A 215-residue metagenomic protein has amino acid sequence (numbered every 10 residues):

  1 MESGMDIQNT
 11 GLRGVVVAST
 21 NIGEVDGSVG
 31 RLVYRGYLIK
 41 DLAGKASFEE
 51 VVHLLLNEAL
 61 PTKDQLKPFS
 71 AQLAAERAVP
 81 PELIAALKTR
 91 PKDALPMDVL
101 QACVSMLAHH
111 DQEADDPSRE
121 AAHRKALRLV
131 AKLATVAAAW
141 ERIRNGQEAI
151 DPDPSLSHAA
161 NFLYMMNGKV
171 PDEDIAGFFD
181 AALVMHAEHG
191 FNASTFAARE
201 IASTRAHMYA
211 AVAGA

Functional and structural regions predicted by a protein language model:
E2-A215: Hydrophobic alpha-helical bundle cores within soluble ligand-binding/oligomerization subdomains
